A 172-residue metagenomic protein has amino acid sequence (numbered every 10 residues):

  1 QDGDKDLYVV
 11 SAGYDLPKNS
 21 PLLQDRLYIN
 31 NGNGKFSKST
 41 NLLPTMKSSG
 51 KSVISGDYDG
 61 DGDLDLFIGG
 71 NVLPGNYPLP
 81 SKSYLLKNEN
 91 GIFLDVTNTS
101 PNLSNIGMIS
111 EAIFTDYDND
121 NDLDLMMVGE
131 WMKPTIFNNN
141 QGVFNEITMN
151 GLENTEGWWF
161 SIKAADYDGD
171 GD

Functional and structural regions predicted by a protein language model:
Q1, L42, G50-G60, L64 (+2 more regions): Beta-propeller blade termini
Q1-G32, F36: A generic tandem-repeat structural signature
L7, D25-L27, L66, S83-L85 (+1 more regions): Hydrophobic beta-strand positions in blades of beta-propellers and related beta-sheet-rich domains
L7-S11, L66-G70, D124-G129, D172: Hydrophobic beta-strand segments that make up the repeating blades of beta-propeller and related beta-repeat
A12-G13, Y58, N71-V72, Y117 (+2 more regions): Flexible loop residues that form catalytic and substrate-binding hotspots at small-molecule/glycan-binding clefts
P17-L23, G75-S81, E130-M132: Short, solvent-exposed loop/turn segments at conserved positions within beta-propeller repeat blades
Y28-S48, L86-G107, N138-G157: Blade-edge motifs of beta-propeller repeat domains
V128, M132, Q141, E153-D172: Repeat-solenoid scaffold signature
